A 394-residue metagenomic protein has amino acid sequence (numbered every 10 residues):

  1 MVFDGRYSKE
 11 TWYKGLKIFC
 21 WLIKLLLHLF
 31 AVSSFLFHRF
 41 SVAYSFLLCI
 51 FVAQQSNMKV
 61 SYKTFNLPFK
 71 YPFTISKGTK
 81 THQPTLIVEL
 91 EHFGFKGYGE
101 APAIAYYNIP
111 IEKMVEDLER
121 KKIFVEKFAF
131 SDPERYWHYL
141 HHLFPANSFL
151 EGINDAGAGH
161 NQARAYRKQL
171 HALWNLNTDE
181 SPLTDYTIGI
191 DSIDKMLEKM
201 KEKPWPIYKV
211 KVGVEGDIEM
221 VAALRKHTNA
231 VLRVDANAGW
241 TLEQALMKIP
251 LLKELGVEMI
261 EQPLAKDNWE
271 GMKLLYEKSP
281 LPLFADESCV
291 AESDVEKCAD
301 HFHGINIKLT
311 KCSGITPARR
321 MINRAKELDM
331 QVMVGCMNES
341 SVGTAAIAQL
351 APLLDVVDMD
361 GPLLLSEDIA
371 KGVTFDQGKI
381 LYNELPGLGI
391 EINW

Functional and structural regions predicted by a protein language model:
K24, L48-Q54: Short, positively charged and aromatic/hydrophobic N-terminal segments
L26-H28, L36-R39: Compositionally biased, intrinsically disordered low-complexity segments enriched in Pro/Arg/Gln/His
N57, L90-E91, K96-A165: Metal- or metallocofactor-binding catalytic centers and their adjacent structured scaffolds across diverse enzyme
V60, T64-F69, T85, F93 (+1 more regions): Flexible C-terminal active-site loop/helix
V88, G94, N154, R167 (+6 more regions): Conserved, mostly hydrophobic/aromatic
K168-S279: Metal-dependent enolase-superfamily TIM-barrel catalytic cores that perform enediolate-based chemistry
N268-M272, K278, P282-M359: Catalytic alpha/beta core domains of metabolic enzymes, predominantly
